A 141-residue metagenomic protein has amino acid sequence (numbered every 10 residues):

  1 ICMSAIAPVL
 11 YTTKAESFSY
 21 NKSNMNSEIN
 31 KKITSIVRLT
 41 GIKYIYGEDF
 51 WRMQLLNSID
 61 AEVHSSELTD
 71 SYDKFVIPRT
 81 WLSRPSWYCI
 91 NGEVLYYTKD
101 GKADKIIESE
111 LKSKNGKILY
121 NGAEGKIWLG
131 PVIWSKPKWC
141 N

Functional and structural regions predicted by a protein language model:
I1-N24, H64-S66: Transmembrane alpha-helical segments
S17-N24, K74-I77, D104-I106: Short, flexible/disordered intra-domain loops and linkers
N21-R38: A short, well-structured juxtamembrane/interface segment
N30-S35, R84-P85, E108: Short amphipathic alpha-helical segments and helix-helix/interface helices
L39-D73: Short periplasmic/luminal acceptor-recognition loop of GT-C membrane glycosyltransferases, typified by
T40-E48, I90-D100: Short hydrophobic beta-strand segments
K74-W87: Alpha-helical scaffolding within the catalytic cores of extracellular/periplasmic polymer-degrading hydrolases
R79-T80, G92-N141: Aromatic/acidic, Gly/Pro-rich catalytic loop(s) in extracytoplasmic/lumenal soluble domains of multi-pass membrane
